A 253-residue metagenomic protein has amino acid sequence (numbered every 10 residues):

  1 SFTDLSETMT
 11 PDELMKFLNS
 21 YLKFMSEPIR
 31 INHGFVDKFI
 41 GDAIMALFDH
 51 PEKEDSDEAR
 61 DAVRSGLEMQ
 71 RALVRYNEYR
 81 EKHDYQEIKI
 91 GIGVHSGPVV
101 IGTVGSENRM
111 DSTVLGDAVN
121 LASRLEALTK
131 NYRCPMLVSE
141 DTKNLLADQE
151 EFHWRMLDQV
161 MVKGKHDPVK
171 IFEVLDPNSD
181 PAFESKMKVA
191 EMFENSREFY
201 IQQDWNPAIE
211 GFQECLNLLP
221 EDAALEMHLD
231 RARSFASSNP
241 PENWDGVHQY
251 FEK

Functional and structural regions predicted by a protein language model:
S1-R64, E68, S112: Catalytic NTP-binding/metal-coordinating core of nucleotidyl cyclase/transferase enzymes
N32-H33, D37-I40, A72-G93, V160: Catalytic core regions of nucleotide second-messenger enzymes
L47, Q86-G102: A short glycine-enriched loop-to-beta-strand structural element that forms part of the catalytic core of nucleotide
A59, V63-G66, G116-A122, E140 (+1 more regions): Amphipathic alpha-helical transducer elements in NTP-driven molecular machines
V99-I101, T129-Q203, P207, E214 (+2 more regions): Cytosolic regulatory/linker segments at or just downstream of nucleotide-handling modules in signal-transduction
P241-K253: Intrinsically disordered, low-complexity, charge-biased linker/tail regions
